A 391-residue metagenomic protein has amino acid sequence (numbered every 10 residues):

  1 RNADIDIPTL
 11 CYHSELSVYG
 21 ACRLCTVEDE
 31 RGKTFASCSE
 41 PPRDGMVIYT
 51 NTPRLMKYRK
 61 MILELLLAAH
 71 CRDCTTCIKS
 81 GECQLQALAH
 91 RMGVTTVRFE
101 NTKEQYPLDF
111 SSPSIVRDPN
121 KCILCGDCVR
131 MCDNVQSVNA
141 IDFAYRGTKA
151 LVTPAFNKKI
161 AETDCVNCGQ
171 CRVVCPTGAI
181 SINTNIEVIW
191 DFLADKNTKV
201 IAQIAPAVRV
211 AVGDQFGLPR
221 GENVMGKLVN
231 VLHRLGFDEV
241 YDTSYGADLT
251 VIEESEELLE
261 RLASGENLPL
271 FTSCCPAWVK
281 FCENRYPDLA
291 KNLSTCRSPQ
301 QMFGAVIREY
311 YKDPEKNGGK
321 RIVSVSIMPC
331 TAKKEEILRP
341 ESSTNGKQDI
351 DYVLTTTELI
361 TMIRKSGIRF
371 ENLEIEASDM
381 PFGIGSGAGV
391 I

Functional and structural regions predicted by a protein language model:
R1-R59, L67, N183-I391: Iron-sulfur-associated redox domains of electron-transfer enzymes in respiratory and anaerobic energy metabolism
V18, K79, N167, P176 (+1 more regions): Short glycine/serine/threonine-biased micro-segments
R23-N167, V173, I180-A194, T198-K199: Fe-S ferredoxin-like electron-transfer domains and their immediately adjacent linker/connector regions across
I123, V166, C175, Q215 (+1 more regions): Short conserved micro-motifs on helix faces and helix-strand junctions that flank and scaffold key functional residues
